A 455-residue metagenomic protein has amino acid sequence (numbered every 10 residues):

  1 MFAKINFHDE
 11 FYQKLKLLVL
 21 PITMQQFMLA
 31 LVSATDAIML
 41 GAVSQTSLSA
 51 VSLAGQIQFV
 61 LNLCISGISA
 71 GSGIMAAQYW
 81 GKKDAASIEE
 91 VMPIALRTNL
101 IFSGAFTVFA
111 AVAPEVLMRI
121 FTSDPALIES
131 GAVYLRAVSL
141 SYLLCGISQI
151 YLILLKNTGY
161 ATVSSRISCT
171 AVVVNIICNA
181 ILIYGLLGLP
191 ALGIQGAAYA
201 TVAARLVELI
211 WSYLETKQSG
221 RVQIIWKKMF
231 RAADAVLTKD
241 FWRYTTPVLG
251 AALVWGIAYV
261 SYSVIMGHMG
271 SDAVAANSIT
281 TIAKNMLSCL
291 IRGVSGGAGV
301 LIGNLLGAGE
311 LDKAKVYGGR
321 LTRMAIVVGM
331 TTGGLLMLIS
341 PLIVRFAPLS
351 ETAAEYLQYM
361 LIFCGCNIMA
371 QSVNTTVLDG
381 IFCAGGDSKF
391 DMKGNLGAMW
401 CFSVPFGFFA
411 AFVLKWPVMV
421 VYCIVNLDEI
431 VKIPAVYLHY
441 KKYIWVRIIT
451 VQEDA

Functional and structural regions predicted by a protein language model:
M1-P21, A76-L143, L189-T246, I302-N367 (+1 more regions): Short alpha-helical transmembrane segments in multi-pass integral membrane proteins
N6-I38, A42-V43, Q56-G71, M75 (+5 more regions): N-terminal transmembrane alpha-helices
L17-D36, A137, A171, A204-E208 (+4 more regions): Transmembrane helical elements of multi-pass membrane transporters/channels
I22, Q26, A37-I38, G55 (+18 more regions): Transmembrane alpha-helix boundary and packing residues in multipass membrane permease domains and related
F27, L31-S49, M118-P125, I181-L192 (+4 more regions): Helix-terminus/linker motif at the lipid-water interface of multi-pass membrane proteins
Q45-Q56, G131, L135, A198 (+3 more regions): Small-residue hotspots at the loop-to-helix junctions and early N-terminal turns of transmembrane alpha-helices
L48-V108, C145-S164, A276-S340, S372-G394: Small-residue-rich hydrophobic transmembrane alpha-helices
S69, V138-N157, S164-N175, A197-S212 (+5 more regions): Short runs within selected transmembrane alpha-helices of multi-pass transporters and secretion channels
